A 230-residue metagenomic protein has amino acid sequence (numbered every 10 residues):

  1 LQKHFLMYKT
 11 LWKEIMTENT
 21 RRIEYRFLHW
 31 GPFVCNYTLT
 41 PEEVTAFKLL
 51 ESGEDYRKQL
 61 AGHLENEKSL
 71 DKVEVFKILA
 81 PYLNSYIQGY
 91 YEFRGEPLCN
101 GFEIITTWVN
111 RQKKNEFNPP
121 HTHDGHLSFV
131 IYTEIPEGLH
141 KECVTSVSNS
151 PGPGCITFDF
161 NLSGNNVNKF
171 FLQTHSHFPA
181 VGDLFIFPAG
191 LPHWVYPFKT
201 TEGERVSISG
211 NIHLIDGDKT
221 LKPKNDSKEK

Functional and structural regions predicted by a protein language model:
W12-N100, T106-N118, D226: Non-heme Fe(II)/2-oxoglutarate
G31-F33, E103, G125-L127, E204-V206: Residues at beta-strand starts and edge strands
W108-I186, Y196, G203-E204, D218: Catalytic core of non-heme Fe(II) oxygenases with the double-stranded beta-helix
P192-D216: A short beta-strand-loop micro-motif that forms or neighbors metal/cofactor- and ligand-binding patches at active-site
G210-K230: Double-stranded beta-helix
